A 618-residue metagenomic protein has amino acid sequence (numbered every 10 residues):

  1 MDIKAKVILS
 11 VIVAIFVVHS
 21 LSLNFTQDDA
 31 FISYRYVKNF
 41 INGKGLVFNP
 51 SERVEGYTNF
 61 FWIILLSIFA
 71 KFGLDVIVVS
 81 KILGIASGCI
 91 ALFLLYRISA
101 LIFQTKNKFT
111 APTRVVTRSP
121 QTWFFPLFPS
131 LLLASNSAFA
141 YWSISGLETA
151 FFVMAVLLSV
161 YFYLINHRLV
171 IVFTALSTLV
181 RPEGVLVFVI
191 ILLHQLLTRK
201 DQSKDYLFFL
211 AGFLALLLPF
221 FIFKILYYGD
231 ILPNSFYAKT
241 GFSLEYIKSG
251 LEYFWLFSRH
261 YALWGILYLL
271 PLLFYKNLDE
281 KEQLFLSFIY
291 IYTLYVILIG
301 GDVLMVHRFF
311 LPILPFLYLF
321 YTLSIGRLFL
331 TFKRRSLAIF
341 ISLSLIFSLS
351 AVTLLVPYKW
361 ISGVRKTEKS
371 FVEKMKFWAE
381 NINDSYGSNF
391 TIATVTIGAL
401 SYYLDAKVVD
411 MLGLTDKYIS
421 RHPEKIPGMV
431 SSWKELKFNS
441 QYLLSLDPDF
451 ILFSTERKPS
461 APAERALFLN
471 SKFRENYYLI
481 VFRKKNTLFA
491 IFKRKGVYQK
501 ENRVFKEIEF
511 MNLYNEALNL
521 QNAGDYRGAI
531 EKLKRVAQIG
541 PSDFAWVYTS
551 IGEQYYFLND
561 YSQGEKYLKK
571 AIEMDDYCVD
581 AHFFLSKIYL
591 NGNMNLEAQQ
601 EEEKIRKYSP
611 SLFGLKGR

Functional and structural regions predicted by a protein language model:
D2-K108, W123-A523, K534-F557, Y577-K587 (+1 more regions): Membrane-proximal envelope and lipid/glycan-remodeling enzymes
T110-Q121: Short Gly/Ser/Thr- and charged-rich N-terminal loops/segments that act as flexible capping/hinge elements
V115-V116, I339, I572, I605: Short hydrophobic transmembrane-like helices used for membrane targeting/insertion
I539-G540, M574, K607-Y608: Structural marker of alpha-solenoid helical repeat scaffolds
N595-R618: Terminal, low-structured helical/coil segments at or just beyond the last alpha-helical repeat
